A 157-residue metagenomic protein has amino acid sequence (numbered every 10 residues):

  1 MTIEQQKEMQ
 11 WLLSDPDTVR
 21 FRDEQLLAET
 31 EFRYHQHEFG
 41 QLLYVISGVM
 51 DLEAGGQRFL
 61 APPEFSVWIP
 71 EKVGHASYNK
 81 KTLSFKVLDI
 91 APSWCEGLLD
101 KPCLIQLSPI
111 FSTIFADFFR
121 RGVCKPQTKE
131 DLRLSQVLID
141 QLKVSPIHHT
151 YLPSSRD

Functional and structural regions predicted by a protein language model:
M1-V49: Generic protein-terminus/edge-of-domain signal
L26, G56-K72: Short acidic-glycine-tyrosine-enriched beta hairpin
T30-H37, S77-K80, G97-D100, Q127: Short histidine-centered beta-strand/loop micro-motifs that create catalytic or ligand/metal-coordination sites
E38, A54-G56, K81-L83: A generic beta-sheet turn/junction motif
Q41, V87, I110-I114: Amphipathic, well-ordered alpha-helical segments in soluble domains
L43-P62: A short beta-strand-loop-beta hairpin characteristic of the jelly-roll/cupin
K72-P102: Ligand-binding loop in jelly-roll beta-barrel domains
Q106-D157: An amphipathic alpha-helical interaction segment
